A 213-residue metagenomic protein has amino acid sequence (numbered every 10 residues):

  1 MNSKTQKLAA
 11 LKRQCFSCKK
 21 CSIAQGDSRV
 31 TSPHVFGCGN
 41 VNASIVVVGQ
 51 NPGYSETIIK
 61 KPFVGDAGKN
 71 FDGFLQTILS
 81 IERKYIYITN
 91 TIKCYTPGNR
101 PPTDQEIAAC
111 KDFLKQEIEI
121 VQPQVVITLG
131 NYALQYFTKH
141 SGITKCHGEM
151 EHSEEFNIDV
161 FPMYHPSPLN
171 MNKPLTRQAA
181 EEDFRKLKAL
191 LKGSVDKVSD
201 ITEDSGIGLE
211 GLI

Functional and structural regions predicted by a protein language model:
M1-D66, T77, F156, G193 (+1 more regions): Active-site and ligand/interface coordination hotspots across diverse enzymes and nucleic-acid-associated assemblies
N2-T5, G26, R83-K84, T91-I213: Glycine/proline-rich loop-helix segments at beta-alpha junctions forming the active-site rim of enzyme cores
H34-C38, Q76-T77, Q116-E117, G148-E151: Short, flexible, glycine/charge-rich loop motifs used to bind or transfer phosphoryl groups or to couple energy/partner
S44, I86-I88: N-terminal catalytic or cofactor-binding beta/alpha core of small enzyme domains
K61-K69, R177, E181: Short amphipathic alpha-helical segment that frequently serves as the phosphate-/nucleotide-binding helix
G65-I86: The first long alpha-helix at the start of the GST-like C-terminal all-alpha domain
